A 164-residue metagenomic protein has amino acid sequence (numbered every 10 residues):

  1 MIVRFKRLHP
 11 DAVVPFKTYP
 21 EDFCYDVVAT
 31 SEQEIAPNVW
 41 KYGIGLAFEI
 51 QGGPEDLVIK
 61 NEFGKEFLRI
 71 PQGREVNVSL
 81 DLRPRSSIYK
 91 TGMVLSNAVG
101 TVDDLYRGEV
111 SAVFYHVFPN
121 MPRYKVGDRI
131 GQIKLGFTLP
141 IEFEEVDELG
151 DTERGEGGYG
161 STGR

Functional and structural regions predicted by a protein language model:
M1-R164: DUTPase catalytic domain/fold
